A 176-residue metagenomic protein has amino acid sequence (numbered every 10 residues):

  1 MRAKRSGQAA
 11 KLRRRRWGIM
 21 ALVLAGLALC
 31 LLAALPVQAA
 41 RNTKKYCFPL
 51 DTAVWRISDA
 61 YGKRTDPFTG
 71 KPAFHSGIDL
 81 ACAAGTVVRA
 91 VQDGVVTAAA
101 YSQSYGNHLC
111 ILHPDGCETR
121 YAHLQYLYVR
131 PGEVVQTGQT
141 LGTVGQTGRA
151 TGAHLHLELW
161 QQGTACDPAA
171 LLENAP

Functional and structural regions predicted by a protein language model:
M1-K45: N-terminal secretion targeting segments of exported proteins
L29-Y105, T137: Surface-exposed, glycine-biased beta-strand/turn segments
I57, A81, N107-H113, E118 (+1 more regions): Conserved, short, structured surface segments that act as functional micro-motifs
A60, A99-A100, L127, V144-T147: Residue-level recognition of beta-strand microenvironments
H75, A90-Y128, A153, E158: Zn2+-dependent peptidoglycan hydrolase active-site motif and core
C82-A84, Y126-P131: Active-site acidic-Proline motif in GNAT/NAT acetyltransferases
V87, Y128, G163: Conserved functional loop/turn residues at catalytic and ligand-binding sites
